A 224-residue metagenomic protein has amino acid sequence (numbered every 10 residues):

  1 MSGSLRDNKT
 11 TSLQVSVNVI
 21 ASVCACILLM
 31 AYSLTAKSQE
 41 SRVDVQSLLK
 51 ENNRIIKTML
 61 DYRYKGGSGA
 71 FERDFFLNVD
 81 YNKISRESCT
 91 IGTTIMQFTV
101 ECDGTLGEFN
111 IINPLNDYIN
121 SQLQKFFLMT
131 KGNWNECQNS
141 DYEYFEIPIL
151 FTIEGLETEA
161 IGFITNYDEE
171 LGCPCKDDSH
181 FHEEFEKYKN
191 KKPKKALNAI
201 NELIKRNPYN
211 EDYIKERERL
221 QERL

Functional and structural regions predicted by a protein language model:
M1-V43, F75: Bacterial Sec-dependent N-terminal signal peptides
S38-L224: Charge-biased low-complexity segments
